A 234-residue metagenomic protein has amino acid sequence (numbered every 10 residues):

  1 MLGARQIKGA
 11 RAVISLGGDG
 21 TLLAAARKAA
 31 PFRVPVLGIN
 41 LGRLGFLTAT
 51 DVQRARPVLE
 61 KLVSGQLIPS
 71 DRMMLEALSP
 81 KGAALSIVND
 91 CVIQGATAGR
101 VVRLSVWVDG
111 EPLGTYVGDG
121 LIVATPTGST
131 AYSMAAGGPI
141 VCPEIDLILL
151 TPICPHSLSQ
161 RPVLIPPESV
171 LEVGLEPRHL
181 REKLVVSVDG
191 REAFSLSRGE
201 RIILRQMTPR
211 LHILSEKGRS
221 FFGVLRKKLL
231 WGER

Functional and structural regions predicted by a protein language model:
M1-A10: Short acidic low-complexity segments
A10, D71-L75, I87-N89, R100-L104 (+6 more regions): A generic structural signal for short beta-strands and their flanking turns/coil linkers
G20-A26, T130-A135: Short glycine/serine/threonine-rich phosphate/pyrophosphate-binding segments that cradle anionic phosphate groups
R33-P35: Proline-centered loop/turn at the N-terminus of a beta-strand
L44-G120: Catalytic core of DAGKc-family lipid kinases
L85, I93, A98, D109-P112 (+1 more regions): ATP/nucleoside-binding phosphotransfer catalytic cores, i.e., glycine-rich phosphate-binding loops
T115-D119, V123-S159: Gly/Ser/Thr-rich active-site loops/lids in small-molecule metabolic enzymes that frequently grip phosphoryl groups
